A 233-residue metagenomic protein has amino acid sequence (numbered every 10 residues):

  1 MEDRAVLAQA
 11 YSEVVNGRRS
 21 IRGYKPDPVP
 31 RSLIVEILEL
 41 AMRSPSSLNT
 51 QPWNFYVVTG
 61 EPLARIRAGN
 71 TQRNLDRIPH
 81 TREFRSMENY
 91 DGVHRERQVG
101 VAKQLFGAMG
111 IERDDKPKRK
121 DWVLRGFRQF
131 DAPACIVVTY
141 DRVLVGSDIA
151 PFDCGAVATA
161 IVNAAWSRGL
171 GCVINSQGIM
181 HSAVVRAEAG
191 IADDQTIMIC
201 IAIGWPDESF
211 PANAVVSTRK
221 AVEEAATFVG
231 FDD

Functional and structural regions predicted by a protein language model:
M1-D233: Acidic, surface-exposed loops and disordered segments
